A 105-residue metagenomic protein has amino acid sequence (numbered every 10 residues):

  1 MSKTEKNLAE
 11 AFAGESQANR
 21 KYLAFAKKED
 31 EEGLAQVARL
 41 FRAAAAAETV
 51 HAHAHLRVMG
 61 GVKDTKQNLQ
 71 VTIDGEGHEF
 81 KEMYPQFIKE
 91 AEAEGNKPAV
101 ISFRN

Functional and structural regions predicted by a protein language model:
M1-N105: Non-heme di-metal
